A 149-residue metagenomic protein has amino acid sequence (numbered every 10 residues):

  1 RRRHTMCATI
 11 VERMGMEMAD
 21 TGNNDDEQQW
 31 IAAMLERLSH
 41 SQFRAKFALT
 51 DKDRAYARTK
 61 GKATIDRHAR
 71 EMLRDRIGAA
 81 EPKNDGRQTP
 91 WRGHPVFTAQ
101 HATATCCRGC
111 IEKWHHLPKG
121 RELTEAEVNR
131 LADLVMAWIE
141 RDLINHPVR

Functional and structural regions predicted by a protein language model:
R1-R3, R13: Basic polycationic patches enriched in arginine
G22-L73: Core of compact, soluble alpha-helical bundle domains
F47, D51-T59, D75-I77, R87-G93 (+1 more regions): Membrane-interfacial helix-loop segments of redox and metal-homeostasis proteins, especially TM-loop-TM junctions
N84-T103: Immediate flanking context of iron-sulfur cluster ligation sites
G109-N129, D133: Iron-sulfur (Fe-S) cluster-binding segments and ferredoxin-like electron-carrier domains, especially [2Fe-2S]
R130-R149: Short Fe-S-cluster ligation motifs
